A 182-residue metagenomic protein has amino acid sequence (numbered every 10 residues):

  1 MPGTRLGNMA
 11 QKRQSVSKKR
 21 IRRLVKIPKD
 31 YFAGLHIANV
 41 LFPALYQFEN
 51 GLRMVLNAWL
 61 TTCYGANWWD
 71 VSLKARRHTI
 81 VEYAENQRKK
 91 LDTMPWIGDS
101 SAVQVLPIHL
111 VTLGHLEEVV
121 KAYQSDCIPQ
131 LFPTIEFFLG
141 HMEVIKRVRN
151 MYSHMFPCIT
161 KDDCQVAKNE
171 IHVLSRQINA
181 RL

Functional and structural regions predicted by a protein language model:
M1-L182: Amphipathic alpha-helical interface elements
